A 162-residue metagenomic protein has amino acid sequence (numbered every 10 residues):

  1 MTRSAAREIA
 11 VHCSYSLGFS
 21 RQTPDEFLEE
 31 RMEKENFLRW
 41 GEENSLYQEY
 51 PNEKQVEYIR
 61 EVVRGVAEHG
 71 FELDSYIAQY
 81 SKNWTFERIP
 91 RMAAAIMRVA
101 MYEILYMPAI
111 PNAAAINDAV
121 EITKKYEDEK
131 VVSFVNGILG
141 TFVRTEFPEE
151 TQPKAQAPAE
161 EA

Functional and structural regions predicted by a protein language model:
M1-V132, N136-A162: N-terminal interaction/assembly modules
